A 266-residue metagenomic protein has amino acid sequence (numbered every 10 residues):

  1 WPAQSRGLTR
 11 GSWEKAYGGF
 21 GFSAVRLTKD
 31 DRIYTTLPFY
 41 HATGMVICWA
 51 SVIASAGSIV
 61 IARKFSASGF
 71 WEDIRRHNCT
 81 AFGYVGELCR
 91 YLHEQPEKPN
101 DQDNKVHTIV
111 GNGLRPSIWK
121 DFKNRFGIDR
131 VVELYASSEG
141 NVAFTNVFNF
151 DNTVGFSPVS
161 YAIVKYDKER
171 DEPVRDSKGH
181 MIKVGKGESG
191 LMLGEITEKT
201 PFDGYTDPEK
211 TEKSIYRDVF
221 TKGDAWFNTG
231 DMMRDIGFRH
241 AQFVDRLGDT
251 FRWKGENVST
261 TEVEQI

Functional and structural regions predicted by a protein language model:
W1-K15: Conserved AMP-binding A3 loop
Q4-G7, T35-T36, G57-K64, V132: Short beta-strand->loop structural element characteristic of the AMP-binding/adenylate-forming
R10-G11, L37, H77, D129 (+3 more regions): Structural detector for helix-capping/boundary residues
E14-R32, Y40-T80, Q95: Conserved AMP-binding/adenylation subdomain of ANL enzymes
A54, W71-E72, R76-V85, H93-E169 (+3 more regions): Gly/Ser/Thr-rich phosphate-binding loop
F82, A136, L191, E198-I266: AMP-binding/adenylate-forming catalytic core of the ANL superfamily
R90, K120, Q265: Active-site phosphate/pyrophosphate- and oxyanion-stabilizing loops and adjacent acidic/basic residues in soluble
I163-E195, P201-G204, F238: Conserved beta-loop-beta connector loops within the AMP-binding
